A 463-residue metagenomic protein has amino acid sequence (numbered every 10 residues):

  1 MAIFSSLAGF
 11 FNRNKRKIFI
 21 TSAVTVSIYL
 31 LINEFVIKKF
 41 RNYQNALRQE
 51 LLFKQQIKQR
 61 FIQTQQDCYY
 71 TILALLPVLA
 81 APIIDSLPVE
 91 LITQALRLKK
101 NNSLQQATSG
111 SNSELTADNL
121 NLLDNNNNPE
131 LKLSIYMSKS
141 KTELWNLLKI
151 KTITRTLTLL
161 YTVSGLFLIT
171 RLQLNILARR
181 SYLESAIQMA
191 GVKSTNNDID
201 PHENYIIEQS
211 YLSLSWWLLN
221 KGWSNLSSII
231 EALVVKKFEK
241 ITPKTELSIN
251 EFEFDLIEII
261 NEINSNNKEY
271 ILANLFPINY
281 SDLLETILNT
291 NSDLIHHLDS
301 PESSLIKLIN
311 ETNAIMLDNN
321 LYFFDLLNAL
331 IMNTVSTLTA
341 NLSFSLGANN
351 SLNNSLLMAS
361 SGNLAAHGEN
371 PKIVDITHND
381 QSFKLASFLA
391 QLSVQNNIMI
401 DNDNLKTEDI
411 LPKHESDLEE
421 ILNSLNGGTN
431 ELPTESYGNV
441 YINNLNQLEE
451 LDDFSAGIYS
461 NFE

Functional and structural regions predicted by a protein language model:
M1-L7, I32-F35, Q106-N127, K193-P201 (+2 more regions): Polar low-complexity intrinsically disordered regions
A2-V24: Membrane-penetrating hydrophobic segments
S5, G9-R13, N146, K307 (+2 more regions): Polar/charged alpha-helical tracts
F19-L31, W223, S227: Alpha-helical transmembrane segments of eukaryotic organelle membrane transporters and related multi-pass membrane
I28-N42: Short hydrophobic alpha-helical membrane-entry/anchor segments
F40-I260, N264: Intrinsically disordered, low-complexity juxtamembrane tails/stalks of eukaryotic membrane proteins
G222, I229, L233-E463: Extended, alpha-helical interaction "stalks"
